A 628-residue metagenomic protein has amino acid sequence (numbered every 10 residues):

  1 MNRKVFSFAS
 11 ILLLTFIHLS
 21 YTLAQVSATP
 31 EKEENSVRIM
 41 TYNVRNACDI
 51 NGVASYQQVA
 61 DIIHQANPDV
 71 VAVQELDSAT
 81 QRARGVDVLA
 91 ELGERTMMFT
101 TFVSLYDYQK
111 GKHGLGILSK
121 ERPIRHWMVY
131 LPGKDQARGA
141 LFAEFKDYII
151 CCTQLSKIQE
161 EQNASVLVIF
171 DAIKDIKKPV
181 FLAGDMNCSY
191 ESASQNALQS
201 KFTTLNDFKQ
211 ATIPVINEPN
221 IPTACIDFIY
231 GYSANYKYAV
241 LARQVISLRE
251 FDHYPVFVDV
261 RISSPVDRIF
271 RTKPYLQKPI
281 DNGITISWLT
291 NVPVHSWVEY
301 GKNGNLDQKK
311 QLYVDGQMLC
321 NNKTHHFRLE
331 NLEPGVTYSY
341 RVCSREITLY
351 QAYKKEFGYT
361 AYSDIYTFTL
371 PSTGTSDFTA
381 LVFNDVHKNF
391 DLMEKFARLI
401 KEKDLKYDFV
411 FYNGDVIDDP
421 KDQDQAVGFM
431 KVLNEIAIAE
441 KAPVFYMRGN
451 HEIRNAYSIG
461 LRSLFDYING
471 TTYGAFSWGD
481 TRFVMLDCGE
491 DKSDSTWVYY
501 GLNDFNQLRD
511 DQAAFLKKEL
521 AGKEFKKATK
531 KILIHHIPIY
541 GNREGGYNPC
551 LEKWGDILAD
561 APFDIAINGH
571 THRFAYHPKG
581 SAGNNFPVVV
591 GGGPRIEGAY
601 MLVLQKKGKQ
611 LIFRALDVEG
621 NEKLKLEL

Functional and structural regions predicted by a protein language model:
N2, Y21-R95, D107-Y108, R261-S264 (+4 more regions): N-terminal, active-site-proximal structural segment of metallo-dependent hydrolase catalytic domains
Q25-A54, I62, V292-S296, N305 (+3 more regions): N-terminal active-site segment of His-dependent metallophosphoesterases
Q25-T29, M128-V129, Q159, I173-F181 (+2 more regions): Metal-dependent phosphoester-hydrolase catalytic domains
N51-G52, L76-I149, Q244-I246, L319: Structured beta-strand-rich core segments of catalytic domains in phosphoester-bond hydrolases
E91-T96, H113-I117, I124-M128, P132 (+5 more regions): Extended active-site neighborhood of metal-dependent phosphoesterases/phosphodiesterases
E144-C151, Q162-K201, V294-S296, K401-F409 (+3 more regions): His/acidic metal-ligating clusters that form di-metal
Q195-P222, I226, H325, R543-K609: Conserved beta-sheet core of the metallophosphoesterase superfamily
V266-P371: Short, surface-exposed linear motifs at loops/turns and structural transition points
